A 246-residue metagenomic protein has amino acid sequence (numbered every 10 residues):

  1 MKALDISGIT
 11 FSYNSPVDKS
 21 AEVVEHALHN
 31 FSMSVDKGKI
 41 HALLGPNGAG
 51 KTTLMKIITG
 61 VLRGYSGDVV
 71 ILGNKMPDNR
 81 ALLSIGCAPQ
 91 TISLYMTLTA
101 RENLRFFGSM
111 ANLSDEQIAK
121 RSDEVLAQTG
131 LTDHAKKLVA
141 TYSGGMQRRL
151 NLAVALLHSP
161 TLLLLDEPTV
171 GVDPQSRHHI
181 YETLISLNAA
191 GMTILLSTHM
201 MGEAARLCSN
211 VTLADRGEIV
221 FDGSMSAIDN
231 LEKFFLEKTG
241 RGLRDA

Functional and structural regions predicted by a protein language model:
T59: Helix-to-loop junction immediately C-terminal to a conserved catalytic motif
G67-A81, F221: Conserved ABC transporter NBD signature motif
R105, S109, E116-H134: Conserved ABC ATPase "signature" region
L138-Y142: Conserved ABC ATPase signature
L163-E167: Catalytic Walker B motif of ABC-type/P-loop ATPase nucleotide-binding domains
